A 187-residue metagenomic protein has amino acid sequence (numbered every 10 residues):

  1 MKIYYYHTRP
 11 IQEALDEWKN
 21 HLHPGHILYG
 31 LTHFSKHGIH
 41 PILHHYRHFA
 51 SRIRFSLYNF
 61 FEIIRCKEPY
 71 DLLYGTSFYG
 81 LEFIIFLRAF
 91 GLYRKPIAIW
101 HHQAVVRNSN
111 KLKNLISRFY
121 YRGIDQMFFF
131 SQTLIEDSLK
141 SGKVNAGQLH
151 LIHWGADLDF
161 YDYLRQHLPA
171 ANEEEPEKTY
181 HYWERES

Functional and structural regions predicted by a protein language model:
M1-R47, E68-Y70: N-terminal subdomain of nucleotide-sugar transferases
Y4-Y6, L72-G75, A89-R107, F128: Active-site proximal beta-strand in glycosyltransferases
T8, T76-S77, F129-S131, W154: Replace "coordinates the UDP/GDP/TDP-sugar" with "coordinates nucleotide-activated sugar donors
P41-N59, Y74-T76: A short, charged, and often flexible helix/loop element on the N-terminal side of the glycosyltransferase catalytic
F60-G80, A98: Short N-terminal targeting/anchoring amphipathic segment
F61-E68, L92-Y93, R107-M127: Membrane-proximal helix-turn-helix segments that form the acceptor-binding/catalytic region of lipid-linked
L73-Y74, G123-Q132, H150, H181: A short beta-strand/loop micro-motif in the catalytic core of glycosyltransferases that engages the nucleotide-sugar
L139-K140, A156-E175: Acidic anion/phosphate-binding donor-loop and adjacent secondary structure in glycosyltransferase catalytic cores
